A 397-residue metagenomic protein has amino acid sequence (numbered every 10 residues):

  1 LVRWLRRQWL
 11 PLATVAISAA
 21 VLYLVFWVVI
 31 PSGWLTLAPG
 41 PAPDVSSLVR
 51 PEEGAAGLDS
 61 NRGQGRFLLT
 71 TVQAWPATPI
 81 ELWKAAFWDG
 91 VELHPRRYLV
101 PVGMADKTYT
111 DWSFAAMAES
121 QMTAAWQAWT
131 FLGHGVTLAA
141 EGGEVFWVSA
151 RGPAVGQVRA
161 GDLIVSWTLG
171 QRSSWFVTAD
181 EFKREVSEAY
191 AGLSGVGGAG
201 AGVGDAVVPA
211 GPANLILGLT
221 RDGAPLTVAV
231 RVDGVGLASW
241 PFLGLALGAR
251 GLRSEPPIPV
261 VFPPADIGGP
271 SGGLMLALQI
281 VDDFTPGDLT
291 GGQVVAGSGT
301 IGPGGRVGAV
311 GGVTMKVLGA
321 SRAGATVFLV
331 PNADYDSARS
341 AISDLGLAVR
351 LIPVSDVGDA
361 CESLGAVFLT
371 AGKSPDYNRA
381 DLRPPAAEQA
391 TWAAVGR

Functional and structural regions predicted by a protein language model:
W9-V29: Hydrophobic membrane-insertion alpha-helices, especially the h-region of bacterial N-terminal signal peptides
W34-R62, F67-P76, L93-S149, G236-P256 (+1 more regions): PDZ/PDZ-like peptide-tail recognition elements
A118-S120, A124-V177, R306-G311, N332: PDZ/PDZ-like domain segments forming the peptide/carboxylate-binding groove, activating on the N-terminal beta-strands
W129, A154, G161-I164, L217 (+4 more regions): Terminal peptide-recognition signature
S166-A224, Y335-S343, V349: PDZ domains, with a preference for the canonical peptide-binding region formed by the helix
R184, A213-Q279, T370-R397: C-terminal, low-ordered peptide segments at domain boundaries
L278, D283-T285, V295, I301-N332: Glycine- and Gly-Pro-enriched alpha-helical subdomains that act as flexible, kink-prone "lid/hinge" or packing modules
R350-D356: Short acidic-hydrophobic, aromatic-tinged amphipathic segments that line or gate anion-handling sites
